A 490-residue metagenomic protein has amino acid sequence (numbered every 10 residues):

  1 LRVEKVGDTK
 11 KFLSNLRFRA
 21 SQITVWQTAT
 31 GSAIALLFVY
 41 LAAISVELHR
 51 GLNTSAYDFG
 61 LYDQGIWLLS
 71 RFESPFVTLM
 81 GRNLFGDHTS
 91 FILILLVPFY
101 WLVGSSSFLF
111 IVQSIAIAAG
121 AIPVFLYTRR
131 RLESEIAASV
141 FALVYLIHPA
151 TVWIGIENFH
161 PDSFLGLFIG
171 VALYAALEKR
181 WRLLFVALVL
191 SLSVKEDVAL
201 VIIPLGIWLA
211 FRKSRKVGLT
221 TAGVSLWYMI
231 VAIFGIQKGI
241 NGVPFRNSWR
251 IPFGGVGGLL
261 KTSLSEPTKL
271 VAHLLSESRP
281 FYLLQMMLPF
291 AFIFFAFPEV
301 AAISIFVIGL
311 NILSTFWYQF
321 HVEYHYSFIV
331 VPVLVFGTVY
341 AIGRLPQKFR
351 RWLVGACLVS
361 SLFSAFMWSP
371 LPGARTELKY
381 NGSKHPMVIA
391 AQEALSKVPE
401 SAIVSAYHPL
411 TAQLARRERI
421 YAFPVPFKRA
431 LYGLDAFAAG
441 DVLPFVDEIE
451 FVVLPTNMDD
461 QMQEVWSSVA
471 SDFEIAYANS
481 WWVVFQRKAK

Functional and structural regions predicted by a protein language model:
V6-L16, V201-L226: Perimembrane helix-loop-helix junctions
G31-A35, A222-L226, R344-P370: Signature aromatic-anchored transmembrane alpha helix within multi-pass, membrane-resident enzymes that catalyze glycan
Y40, I44, T54, D58 (+4 more regions): Membrane-lumen/periplasm interface segments of specific transmembrane helices in polyprenyl phosphate-linked
A43, L61-F85, F91-I92: Extracytosolic helix-loop segments that constitute the early lumenal/periplasmic catalytic or substrate-binding loops
S107, I111-L132, V171: Transmembrane-helix motifs of polytopic, lipid-linked glycan transferases
P123-L126, V144, G155, S163-L188 (+1 more regions): Specific aromatic-rich, kink-prone transmembrane helix
A138-I147, L188, L192: Short helix- or helix-capping micro-motifs that position conserved polar/aromatic residues at function-defining sites
L200, A302-F349: Hydrophobic/aromatic-rich transmembrane helices and adjacent perimembrane loops
